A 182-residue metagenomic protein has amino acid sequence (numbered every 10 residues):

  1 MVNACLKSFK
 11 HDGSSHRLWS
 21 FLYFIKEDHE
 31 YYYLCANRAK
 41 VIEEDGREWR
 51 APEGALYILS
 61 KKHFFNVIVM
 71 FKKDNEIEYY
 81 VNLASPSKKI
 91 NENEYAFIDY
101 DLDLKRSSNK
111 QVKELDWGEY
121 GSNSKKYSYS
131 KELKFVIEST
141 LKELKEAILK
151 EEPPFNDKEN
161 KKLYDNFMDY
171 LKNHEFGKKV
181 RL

Functional and structural regions predicted by a protein language model:
M1-G54: Charge-rich, low-complexity N-terminal segments
S14-S15, Y23-K26, L59, M70-K73 (+1 more regions): A general structural signal for short secondary-structure junctions and capping/turn motifs
H16-S20, A51-E53, H63-V67, F97-D101: Short, surface-exposed coil-to-beta transition loops
E44-I90: The feature represents the first ordered module of a protein
N66, E94-Y100, Y127, F135 (+3 more regions): Extended soluble regions of mature proteins
D74-E76, Y80-K131: Conserved, surface-exposed functional patches that form binding/active-site neighborhoods
Y129-I137, F176-L182: Charge-rich, low-complexity terminal tails
K142-L182: Cysteine/selenocysteine-centered motifs that mediate thiol-based redox chemistry or coordinate metal-sulfur cofactors
